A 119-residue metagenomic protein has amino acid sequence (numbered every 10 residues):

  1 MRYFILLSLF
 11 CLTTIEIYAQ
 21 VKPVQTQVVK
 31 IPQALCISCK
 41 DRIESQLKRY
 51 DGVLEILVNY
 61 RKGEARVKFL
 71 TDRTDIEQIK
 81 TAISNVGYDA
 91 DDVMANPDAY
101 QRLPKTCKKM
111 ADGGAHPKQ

Functional and structural regions predicted by a protein language model:
M1-V24: Bacterial Sec-dependent N-terminal signal peptides
T14, C39-R42, M110: General secretory precursor processing signal
K22-Q33: Short glycine-/aliphatic-rich beta-strand segments at the starts of folded cytosolic domains
A34-I37, K105: Extracellular secreted precursors and ectodomains with disulfide-bonded cysteine-rich loops/domains
I37-V86: N-terminal, post-signal-peptide region of Sec/Tat-exported proteins
A65-R66, Y100-R102: Short secondary-structure boundary/hinge segments and terminal tails
G87-A99: Conserved short beta-strand edge segments in small beta-sheet-based binding/regulatory domains
Q101-Q119: Short, low-order "capping/linker" segments at domain edges
